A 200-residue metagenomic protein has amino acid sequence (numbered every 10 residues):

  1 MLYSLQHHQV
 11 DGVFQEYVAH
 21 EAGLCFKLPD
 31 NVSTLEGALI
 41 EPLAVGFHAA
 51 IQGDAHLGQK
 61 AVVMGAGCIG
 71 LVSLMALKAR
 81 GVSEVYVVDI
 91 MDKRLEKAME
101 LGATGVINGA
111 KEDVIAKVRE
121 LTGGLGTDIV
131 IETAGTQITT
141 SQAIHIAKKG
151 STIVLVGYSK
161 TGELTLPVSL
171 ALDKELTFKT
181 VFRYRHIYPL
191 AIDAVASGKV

Functional and structural regions predicted by a protein language model:
M1-C25: Glycine-rich phosphate/adenylate-binding loop and adjacent beta-alpha elements of nucleotide- or dinucleotide-binding
V32-K111: Mid-domain Rossmann-like dinucleotide-binding core that forms the NAD(H)/NADP(H) cofactor-binding site
Q59, S151-T152: Glycine-centered, small-residue-biased loops immediately flanking beta-strands in adenine/cofactor-binding cores
V85-Y86, V154, K179: Conserved beta-strand positions in the Rossmann-like core of class I SAM-dependent methyltransferases
I115-E120, S159-V200: C-terminal substrate-binding/catalytic core of Rossmann-like NAD(P)-dependent dehydrogenases/reductases
D128-I131: N-terminal Rossmann-like NAD(P) cofactor-binding module of classical short-chain dehydrogenase/reductase
T133-Q142: Beta-loop-alpha module in the N-terminal Rossmann-like domain of NAD(P)-dependent dehydrogenases, especially those
A147-K148: Helix-to-beta-strand junctions that scaffold the AdoMet/dcAdoMet cofactor pocket in Class I SAM-dependent enzymes
